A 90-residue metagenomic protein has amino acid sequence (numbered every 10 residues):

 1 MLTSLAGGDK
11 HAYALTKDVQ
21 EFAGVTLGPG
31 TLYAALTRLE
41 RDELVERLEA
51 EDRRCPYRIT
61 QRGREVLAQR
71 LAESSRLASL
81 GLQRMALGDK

Functional and structural regions predicted by a protein language model:
M1-T31, E51: N-terminal helix-turn-helix DNA-binding core of bacterial DNA-binding proteins
S4-G7, L48, V66, R70-E73: Histidine kinase transmitter module recognition
L15, G63, S74: Conserved anionic group-binding/transfer micro-motifs
L32-A34, R38-L39: Basic amphipathic alpha-helical segments that dock to polyanions
E40-D52, R58: Beta-hairpin "wing" of winged helix-turn-helix
D52-L71: Basic, amphipathic "hinge/linker" alpha-helix immediately C-terminal to the N-terminal HTH DNA-binding motif
A68-K90: Amphipathic alpha-helical dimerization/coiled-coil segments that flank or bridge DNA-binding/regulatory modules
